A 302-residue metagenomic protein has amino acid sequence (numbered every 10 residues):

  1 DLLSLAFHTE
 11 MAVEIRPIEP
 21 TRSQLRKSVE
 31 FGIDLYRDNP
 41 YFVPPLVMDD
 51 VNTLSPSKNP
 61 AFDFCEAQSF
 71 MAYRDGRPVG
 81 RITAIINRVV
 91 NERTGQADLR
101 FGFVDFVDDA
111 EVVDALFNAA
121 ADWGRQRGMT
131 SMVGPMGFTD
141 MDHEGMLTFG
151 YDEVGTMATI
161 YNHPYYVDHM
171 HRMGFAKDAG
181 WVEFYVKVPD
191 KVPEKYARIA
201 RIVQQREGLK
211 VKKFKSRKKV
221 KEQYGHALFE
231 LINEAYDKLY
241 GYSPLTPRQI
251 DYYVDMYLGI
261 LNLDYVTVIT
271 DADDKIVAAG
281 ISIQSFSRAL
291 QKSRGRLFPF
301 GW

Functional and structural regions predicted by a protein language model:
D1-E10: Short, Lys/Arg-enriched N-terminal segments with co-localized hydrophobic residues within the first ~10-30 amino acids
V13, I160-G241, A278: Acyltransferase donor/substrate-recognition loop-hinge adjacent to the catalytic core
G32-R74, I82-E92, K219-W302: A conserved beta-strand-loop-helix scaffold within acyl/acetyltransferase catalytic domains
P44-P56, D63-R81, T94-Q96, V107 (+4 more regions): Catalytic cores of nucleotide-enabled group-transfer and carboxylate-activating enzymes in metabolic and assembly-line
E92-A179, R296-W302: Acyl-donor binding region in acyl/amide transferases
F138-M146, K187, Q284-Q291: Flexible glycine/acidic-rich beta-alpha junction loops that bind and position SAM and/or redox cofactors in anaerobic
